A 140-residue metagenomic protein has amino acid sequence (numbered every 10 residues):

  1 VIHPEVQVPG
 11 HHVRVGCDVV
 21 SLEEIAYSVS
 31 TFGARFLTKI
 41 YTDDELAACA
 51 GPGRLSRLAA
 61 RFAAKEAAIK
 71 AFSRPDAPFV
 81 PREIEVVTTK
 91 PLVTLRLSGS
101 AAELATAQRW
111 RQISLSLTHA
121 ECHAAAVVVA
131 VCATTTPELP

Functional and structural regions predicted by a protein language model:
V1-P140: Core catalytic alpha/beta fold that binds nucleotide/phospho-ligands
